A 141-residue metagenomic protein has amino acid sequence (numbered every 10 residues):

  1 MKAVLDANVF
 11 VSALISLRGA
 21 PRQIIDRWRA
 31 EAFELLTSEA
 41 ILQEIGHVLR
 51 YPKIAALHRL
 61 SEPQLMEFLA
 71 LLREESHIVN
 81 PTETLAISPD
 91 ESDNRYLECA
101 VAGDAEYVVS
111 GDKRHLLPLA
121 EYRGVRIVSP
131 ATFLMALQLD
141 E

Functional and structural regions predicted by a protein language model:
M1-T37: Short, well-structured N-terminal submotif of metal-dependent ribonuclease cores
D6-A7, T37-S38, D112, S129-P130: A secondary-structure boundary/capping signal
F10, L42, I54, L116 (+1 more regions): A generic structural signal for short hydrophobic patches within well-formed alpha-helices
L17-A20, I24-I25, R50-Y51, Y122-V125: Short, glycine/charged-enriched secondary-structure capping and boundary segments
R27-E83: PIN-domain endoribonuclease scaffold, especially VapC-family toxins
E74-V108, R114: Active-site neighborhoods of divalent-metal-dependent phosphate/nucleic-acid chemistry enzymes
N94, V101-E106, K113-E141: Acidic, PIN/NYN-like endoribonuclease modules and their adjacent C-terminal/linker elements
